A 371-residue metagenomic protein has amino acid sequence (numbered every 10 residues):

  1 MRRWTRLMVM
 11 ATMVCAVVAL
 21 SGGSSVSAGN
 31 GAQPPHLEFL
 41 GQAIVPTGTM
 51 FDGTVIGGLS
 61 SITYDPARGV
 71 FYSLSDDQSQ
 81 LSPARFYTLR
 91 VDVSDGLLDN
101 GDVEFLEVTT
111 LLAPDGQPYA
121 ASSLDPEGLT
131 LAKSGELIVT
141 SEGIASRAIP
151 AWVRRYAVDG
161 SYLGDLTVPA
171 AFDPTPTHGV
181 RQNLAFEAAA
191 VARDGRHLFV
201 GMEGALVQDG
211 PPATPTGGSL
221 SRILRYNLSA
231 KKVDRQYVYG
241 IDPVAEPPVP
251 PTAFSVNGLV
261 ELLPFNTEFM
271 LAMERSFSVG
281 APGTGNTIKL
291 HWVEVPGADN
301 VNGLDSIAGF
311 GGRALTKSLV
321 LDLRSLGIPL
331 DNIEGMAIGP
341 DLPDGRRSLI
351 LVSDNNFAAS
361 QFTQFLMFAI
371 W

Functional and structural regions predicted by a protein language model:
R2-S27: Secretory targeting and sorting signals
G23-W371: Sequence/structural signature of beta-propeller domains
